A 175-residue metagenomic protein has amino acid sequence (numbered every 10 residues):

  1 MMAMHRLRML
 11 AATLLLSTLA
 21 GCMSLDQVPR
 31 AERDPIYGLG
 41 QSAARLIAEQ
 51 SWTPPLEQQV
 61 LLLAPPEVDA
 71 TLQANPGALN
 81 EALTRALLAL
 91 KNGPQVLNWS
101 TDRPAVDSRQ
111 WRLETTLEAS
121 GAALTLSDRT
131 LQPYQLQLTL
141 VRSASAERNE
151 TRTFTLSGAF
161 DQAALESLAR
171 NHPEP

Functional and structural regions predicted by a protein language model:
M1-C22: Sec-dependent bacterial lipoprotein signal peptides
R8, P29-E32, V106: Intrinsic-disorder-associated interaction segments
S17, S42, E81-R85: Short, residue-level hotspots on alpha-helical faces of the histone-fold and other alpha-helical interaction modules
C22-Q58, T139-P175: C-terminal/domain-edge helix-coil "capping" segments
P29-G40, L72-N80, S127-L131: Solvent-exposed, acidic/flexible segments
P54-R112: N-terminal segment of the mature soluble domain
L88-S143: Surface-exposed, polar helix/loop patches in the mature regions of secreted/periplasmic/lumenal proteins that form
